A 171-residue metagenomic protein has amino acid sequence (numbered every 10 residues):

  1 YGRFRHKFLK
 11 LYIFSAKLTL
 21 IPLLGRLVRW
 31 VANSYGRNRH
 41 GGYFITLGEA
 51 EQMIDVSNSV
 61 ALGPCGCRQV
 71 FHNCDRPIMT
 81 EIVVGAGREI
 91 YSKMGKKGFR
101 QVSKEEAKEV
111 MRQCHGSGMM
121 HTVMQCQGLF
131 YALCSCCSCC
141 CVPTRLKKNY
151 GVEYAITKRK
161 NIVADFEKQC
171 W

Functional and structural regions predicted by a protein language model:
Y1-I90: General detector of N-terminal leader/presequence modules that precede the first folded domain
N58, M119, F130-C134, K160-I162: Structural beta-strand/beta-sheet cores of well-ordered domains, especially the beta-sheet scaffolds that support
V60-L62, C114, A164-D165: Generic structural hydrophobic/aromatic packing signal, biased to beta-strands
L62-R76, Y131-T144, K168-W171: Local cysteine-cluster metal-coordination motifs and their immediate loop/turn environment, predominantly Fe-S cluster
M79-V84, C140-P143, E153-A155: Short, low-complexity, polar/charged sequence segments that are solvent-exposed and flexible
E89-C126, L133-C137, P143: Compact structured core domains
M124-G128, E153-W171: Ferredoxin-like iron-sulfur electron-transfer modules
K148-V152: Proteins enriched for Cys/Gly/acidic motifs involved in redox and nucleic-acid/cofactor modification
